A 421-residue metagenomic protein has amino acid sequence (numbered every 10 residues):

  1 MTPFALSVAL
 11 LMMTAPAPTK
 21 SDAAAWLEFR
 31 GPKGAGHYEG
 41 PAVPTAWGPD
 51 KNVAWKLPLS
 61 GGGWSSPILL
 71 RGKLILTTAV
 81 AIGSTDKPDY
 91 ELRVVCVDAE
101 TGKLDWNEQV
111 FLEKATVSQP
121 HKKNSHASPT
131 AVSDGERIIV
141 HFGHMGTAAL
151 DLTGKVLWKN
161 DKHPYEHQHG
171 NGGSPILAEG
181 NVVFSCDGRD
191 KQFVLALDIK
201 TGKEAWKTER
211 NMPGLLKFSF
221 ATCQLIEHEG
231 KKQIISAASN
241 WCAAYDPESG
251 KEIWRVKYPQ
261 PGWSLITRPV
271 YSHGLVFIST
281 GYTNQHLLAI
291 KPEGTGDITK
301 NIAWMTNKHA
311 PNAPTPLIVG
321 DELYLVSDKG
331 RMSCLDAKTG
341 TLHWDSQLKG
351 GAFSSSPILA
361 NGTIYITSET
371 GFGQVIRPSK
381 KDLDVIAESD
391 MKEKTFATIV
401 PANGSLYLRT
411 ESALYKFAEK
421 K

Functional and structural regions predicted by a protein language model:
A5-P18: Hydrophobic h-region of N-terminal signal peptides that target proteins for export in Gram-negative bacteria
A15-K421: Noncatalytic, solvent-exposed loop/strand surfaces of beta-propeller-type extracellular/periplasmic domains
